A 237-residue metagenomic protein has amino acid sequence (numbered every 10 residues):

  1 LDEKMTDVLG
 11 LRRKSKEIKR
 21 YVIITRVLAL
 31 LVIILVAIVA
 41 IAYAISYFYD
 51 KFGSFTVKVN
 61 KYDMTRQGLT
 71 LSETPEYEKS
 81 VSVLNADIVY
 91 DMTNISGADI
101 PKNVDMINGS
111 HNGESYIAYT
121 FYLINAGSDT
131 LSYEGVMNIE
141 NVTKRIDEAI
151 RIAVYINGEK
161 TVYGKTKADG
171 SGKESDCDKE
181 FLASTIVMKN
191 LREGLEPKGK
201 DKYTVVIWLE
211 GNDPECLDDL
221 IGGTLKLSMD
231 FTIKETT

Functional and structural regions predicted by a protein language model:
L1-I100, G109-S110, E235-T237: Short, polar/proline-rich extracytoplasmic segments that appear immediately after membrane translocation
K14-V32, S96-M106, K160-K200: Extracellular adhesion/glycan-binding regions together with long Ser/Thr- and acidic-residue-rich low-complexity tracts
F52, D147-A149, G222-S228: Short edge beta-strand segments in beta-sheet-rich domains
V57-A86, V142-T185: A surface/secretory-pathway sequence property marking extracellular, secreted, or lumenal proteins enriched
P101-L131, A183-T237: C-terminal, structured domain-capping segment
D129-I139, D147-A149: Short, hydrophobic/aromatic beta-strand segments
